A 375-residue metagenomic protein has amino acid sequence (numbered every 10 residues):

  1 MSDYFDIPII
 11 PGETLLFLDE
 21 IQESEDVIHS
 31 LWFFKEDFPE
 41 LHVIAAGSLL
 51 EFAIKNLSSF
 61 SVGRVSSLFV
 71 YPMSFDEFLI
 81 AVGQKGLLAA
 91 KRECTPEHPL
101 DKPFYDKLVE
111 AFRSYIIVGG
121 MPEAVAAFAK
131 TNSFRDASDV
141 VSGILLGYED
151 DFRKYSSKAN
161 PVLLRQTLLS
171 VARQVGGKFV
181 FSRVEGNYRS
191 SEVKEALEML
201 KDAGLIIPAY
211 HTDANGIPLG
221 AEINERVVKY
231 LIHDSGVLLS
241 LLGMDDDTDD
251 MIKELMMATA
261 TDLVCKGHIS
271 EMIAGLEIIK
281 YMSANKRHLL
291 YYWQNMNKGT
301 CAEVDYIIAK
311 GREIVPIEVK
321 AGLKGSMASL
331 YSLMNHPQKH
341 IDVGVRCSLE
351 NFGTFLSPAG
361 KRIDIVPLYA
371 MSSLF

Functional and structural regions predicted by a protein language model:
M1-P8: Conserved NTP-binding/hydrolysis module of P-loop NTPases
I9-V27, F181: Conserved P-loop NTPase "ATPase switch" module shared by AAA+ and STAND
F17, H42-S48, F69: Structural recognition of the conserved hydrophobic beta-strand(s) that form the central parallel beta-sheet of P-loop
F33, E51-S67, L79-Q84: Short regulatory helix/loop adjacent to the ATP-binding pocket of P-loop NTPases
F34-L41: Substrate-engagement module of ASCE P-loop NTPases
S48-A53, P72-E77, D213, V237-L238 (+1 more regions): Conserved nucleotide-binding/hydrolysis micro-motifs of P-loop NTPases
I80-S270, S283, G299: Interdomain hinge/linker elements that couple catalytic modules in large macromolecular machines
K201-L205, A209-F375: A cross-kingdom feature that marks ATP-driven nucleic-acid transaction machinery
